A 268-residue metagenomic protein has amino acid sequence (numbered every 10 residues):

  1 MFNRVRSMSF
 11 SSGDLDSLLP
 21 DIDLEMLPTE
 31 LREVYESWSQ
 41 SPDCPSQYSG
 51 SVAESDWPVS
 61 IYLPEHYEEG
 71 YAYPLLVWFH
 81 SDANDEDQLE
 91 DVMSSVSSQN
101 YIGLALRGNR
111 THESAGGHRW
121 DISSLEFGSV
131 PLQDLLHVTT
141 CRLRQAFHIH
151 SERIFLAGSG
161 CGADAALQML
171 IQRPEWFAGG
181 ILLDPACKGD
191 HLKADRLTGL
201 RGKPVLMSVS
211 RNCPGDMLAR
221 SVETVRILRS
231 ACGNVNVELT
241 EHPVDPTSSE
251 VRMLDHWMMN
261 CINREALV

Functional and structural regions predicted by a protein language model:
M1-Y73, V222-N236, H256, R264-V268: A domain-start/cap signature at the N-terminus of enzymes
F10-S11, E36-S39, C44, G50-Y67 (+1 more regions): Serine-hydrolase catalytic machinery in alpha/beta-hydrolase-like enzymes
A72, N100, S151-R153, R201-P204: A general structural motif
W78, G103-L106, R153-A157, G179-L182 (+2 more regions): Structural recognition of the beta-strand scaffold that forms the well-ordered cores of secreted hydrolase catalytic
D87-L89, A115, A166, L192 (+1 more regions): Short glycine-/acidic-enriched loop or helix-start segments at secondary-structure transitions that form or flank
E152-L200: Primarily recognizes the serine-hydrolase "nucleophile elbow" in alpha/beta-hydrolase and SGNH/GDSL folds
G179, D184-N263: The feature captures the conserved acid-bearing segment of alpha/beta-hydrolase catalytic domains
